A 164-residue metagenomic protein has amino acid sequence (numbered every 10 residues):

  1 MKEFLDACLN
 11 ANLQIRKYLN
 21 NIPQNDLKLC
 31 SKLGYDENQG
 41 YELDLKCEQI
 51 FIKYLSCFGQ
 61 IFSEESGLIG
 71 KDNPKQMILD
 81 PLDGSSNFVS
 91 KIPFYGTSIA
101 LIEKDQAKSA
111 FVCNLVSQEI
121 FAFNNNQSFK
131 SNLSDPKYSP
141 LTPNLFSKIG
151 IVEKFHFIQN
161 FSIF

Functional and structural regions predicted by a protein language model:
M1-L79: N-terminal subdomain of lithium-sensitive/metallo-dependent phosphomonoesterases centered on the IMPase/IPPase/PAP
Q24-N25, G96-F164: Acidic beta-strand-loop-alpha-helix segment within the catalytic core of divalent metal-dependent phosphate-processing
Y41-E42, Q76-F94: Glycine/serine-rich anion-binding loops at beta->alpha junctions that coordinate negatively charged ligand groups
F51, L55, K71, N87-I92 (+1 more regions): Active-site-proximal flexible loops/turns
C57-F58, N73-P74, K91, D105-K108 (+1 more regions): Short coil/turn connectors at secondary-structure junctions
S63-E65, G84, P136-S139: A generic local structural motif
G67, D83-S86, S117: Short, glycine/acidic-enriched loop or turn micro-motifs at the edges of active sites
